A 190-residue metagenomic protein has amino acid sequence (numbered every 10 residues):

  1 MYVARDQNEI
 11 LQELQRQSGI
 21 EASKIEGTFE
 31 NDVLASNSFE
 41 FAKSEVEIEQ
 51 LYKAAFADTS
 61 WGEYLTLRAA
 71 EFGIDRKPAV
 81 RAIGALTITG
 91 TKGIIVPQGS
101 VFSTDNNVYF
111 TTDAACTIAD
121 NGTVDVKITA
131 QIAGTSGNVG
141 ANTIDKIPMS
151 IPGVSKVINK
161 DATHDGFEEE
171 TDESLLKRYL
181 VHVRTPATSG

Functional and structural regions predicted by a protein language model:
M1-G190: Short beta-strand/helix segments in adaptor/scaffold domains that form protein-protein interfaces within large
